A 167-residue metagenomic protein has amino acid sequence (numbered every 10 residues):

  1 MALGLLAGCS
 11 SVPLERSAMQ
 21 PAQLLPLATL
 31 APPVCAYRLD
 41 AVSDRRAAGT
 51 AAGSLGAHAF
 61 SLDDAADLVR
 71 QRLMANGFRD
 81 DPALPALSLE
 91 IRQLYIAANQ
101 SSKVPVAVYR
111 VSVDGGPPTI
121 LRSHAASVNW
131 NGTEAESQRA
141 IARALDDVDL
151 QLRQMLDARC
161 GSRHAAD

Functional and structural regions predicted by a protein language model:
M1-S10: Sec-dependent bacterial lipoprotein signal peptides
L3, S88, R92, V108 (+1 more regions): A sequence-level detector of short, solvent-exposed, charge-rich linear segments
C9-D67, D157-D167: A structural "domain/chain start" motif
S10-R16, A75-T119, S123-A135: Surface-exposed short loop/turn segments
D40-D44, Y109-S112, L145-D149: Short alpha-helical linear motifs
A47-A59, G116-H164: Short secondary-structure boundary motifs at beta->alpha junctions and helix caps
V69-G77, Y95-A98, L152, L156-C160: Sec/Tat-exported extracytoplasmic proteins
